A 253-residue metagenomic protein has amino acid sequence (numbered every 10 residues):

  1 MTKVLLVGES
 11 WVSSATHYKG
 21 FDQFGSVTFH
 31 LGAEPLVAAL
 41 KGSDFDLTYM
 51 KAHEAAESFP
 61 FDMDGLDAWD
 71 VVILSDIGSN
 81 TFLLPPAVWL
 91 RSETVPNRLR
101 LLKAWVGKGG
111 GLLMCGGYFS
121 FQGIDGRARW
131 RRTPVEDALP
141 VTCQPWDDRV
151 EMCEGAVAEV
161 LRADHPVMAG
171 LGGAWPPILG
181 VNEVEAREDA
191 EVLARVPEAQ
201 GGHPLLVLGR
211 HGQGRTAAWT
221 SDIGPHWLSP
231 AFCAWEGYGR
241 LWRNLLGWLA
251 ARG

Functional and structural regions predicted by a protein language model:
M1-S75, Y118-Q122, P230, R243-G247: Aromatic-Pro/Gly-enriched surface loop or interdomain linker that acts as a lid/target-recognition segment
M1-T2, E9-Y18, A33, G111-Q200: An acidic, glycine-rich "communication" segment
T2-V7, G111, E191, G201-H203 (+2 more regions): Extracellular ligand-binding/catalytic regions of CAZymes and related secreted enzymes and adhesion modules
V4-L6, W11, G65-I124, R210-W219: Short alpha-beta junction capping motif
A15-T28, T81-T94, G123-R129, A231-A234: Short, flexible/disordered intra-domain loops and linkers
K41, V106-G107, G117, P140 (+1 more regions): Sec-exported extracytoplasmic/periplasmic mature domains
E57-M63, R100, G201-L205: Alpha-helical scaffolding within the catalytic cores of extracellular/periplasmic polymer-degrading hydrolases
